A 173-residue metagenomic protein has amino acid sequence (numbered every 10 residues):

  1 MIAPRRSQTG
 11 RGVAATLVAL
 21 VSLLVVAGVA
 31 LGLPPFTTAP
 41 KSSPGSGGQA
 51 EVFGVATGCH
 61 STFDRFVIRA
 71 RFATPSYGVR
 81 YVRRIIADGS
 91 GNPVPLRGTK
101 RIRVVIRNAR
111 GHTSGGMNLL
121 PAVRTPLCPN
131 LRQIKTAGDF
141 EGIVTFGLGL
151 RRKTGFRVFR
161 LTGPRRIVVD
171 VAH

Functional and structural regions predicted by a protein language model:
M1-T9: N-terminal secretory signal peptides that target proteins for export/translocation
I2, S22, F159-R160: Generic secretory/membrane-interface signal
Q8, L23, S43-P44: Compositionally biased regions
R11-A15: Short, hydrophobic alpha-helical membrane anchors of single-pass surface/secreted proteins
T16-A27: Bacterial N-terminal signal peptides
L31-H173: Short linear recognition/processing motifs and adjacent strand/loop elements at protein termini and domain edges
